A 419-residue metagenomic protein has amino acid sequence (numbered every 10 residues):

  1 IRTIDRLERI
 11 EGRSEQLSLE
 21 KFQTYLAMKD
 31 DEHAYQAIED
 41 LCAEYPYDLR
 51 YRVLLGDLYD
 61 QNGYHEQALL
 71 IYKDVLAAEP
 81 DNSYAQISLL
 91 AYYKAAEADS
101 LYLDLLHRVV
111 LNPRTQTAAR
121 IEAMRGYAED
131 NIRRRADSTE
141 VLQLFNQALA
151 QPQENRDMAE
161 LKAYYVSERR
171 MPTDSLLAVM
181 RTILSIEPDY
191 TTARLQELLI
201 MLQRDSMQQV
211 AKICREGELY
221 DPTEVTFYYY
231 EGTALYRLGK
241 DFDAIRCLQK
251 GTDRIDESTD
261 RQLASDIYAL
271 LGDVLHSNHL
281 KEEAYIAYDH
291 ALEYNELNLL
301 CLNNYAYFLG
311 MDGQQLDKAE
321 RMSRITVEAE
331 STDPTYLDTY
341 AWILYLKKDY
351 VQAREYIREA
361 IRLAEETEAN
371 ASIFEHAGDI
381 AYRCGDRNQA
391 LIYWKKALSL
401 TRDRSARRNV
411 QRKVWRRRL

Functional and structural regions predicted by a protein language model:
I1-C384, K395-L419: Alpha-solenoid helical repeat scaffolds
